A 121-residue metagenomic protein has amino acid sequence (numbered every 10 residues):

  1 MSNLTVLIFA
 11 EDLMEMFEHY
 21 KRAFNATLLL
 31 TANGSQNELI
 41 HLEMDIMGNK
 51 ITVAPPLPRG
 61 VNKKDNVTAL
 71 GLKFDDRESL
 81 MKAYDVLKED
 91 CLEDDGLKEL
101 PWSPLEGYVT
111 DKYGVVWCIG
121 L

Functional and structural regions predicted by a protein language model:
M1-E18, T27-A32, A69-L70, G96-K98 (+1 more regions): N-terminal beta-strand motif that seeds the catalytic metal site of vicinal oxygen chelate
L4, L39-I40, P104-E106: Short loop/turn microsegments at loop-to-beta-strand junctions
V6, Y20, M44, L87 (+1 more regions): Terminal peptide-recognition signature
D12-L13, L70-Y113: Vicinal oxygen chelate
M16, K21-R22, K112, V116: K/E-rich alpha-helical interaction surfaces of small helical-bundle regulatory domains
N25, N49-I51, E89-E93: Generic structural signal for secondary-structure transition and capping sites
L30-D65, V116-G120: Conserved short beta-strand elements that form part of the metal-binding/catalytic scaffold of enzyme active sites
